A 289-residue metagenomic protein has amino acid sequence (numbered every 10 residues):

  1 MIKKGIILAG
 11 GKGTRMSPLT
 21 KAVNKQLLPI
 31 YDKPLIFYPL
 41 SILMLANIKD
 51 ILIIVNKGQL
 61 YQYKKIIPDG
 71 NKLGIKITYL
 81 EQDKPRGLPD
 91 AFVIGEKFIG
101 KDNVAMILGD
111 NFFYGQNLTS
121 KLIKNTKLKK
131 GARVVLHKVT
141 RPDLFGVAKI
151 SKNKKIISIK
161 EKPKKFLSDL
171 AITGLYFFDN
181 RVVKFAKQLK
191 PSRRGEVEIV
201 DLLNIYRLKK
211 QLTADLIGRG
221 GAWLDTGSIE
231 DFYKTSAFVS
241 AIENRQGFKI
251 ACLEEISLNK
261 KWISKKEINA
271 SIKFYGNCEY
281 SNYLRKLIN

Functional and structural regions predicted by a protein language model:
M1-I7, R15-P18, L28-P29, K33-L108 (+3 more regions): Conserved N-terminal catalytic core of the sugar/cofactor nucleotidyltransferase
M16, Y63-K64, A186, T235 (+1 more regions): Hydrophobic packing residues within well-ordered alpha-helices of enzyme cores
L27, A148-I150: A structural signal for short hydrophobic beta-strand segments in well-ordered beta-sheet cores
P68-G74, I150, I205-R207: Short, conserved catalytic or adaptor-binding loops enriched in Gly and charged residues
A105, I123, K155-E255, W262 (+1 more regions): Catalytic-core segments of class I nucleotidyltransferases/pyrophosphorylases that form NMP-activated intermediates
G115-D143: Conserved donor-nucleotide/metal-binding helix-loop-beta segment in metal-dependent transferases, i.e., the alpha-helix
I263, I268-N289: Short, amphipathic C-terminal "tail helix"
